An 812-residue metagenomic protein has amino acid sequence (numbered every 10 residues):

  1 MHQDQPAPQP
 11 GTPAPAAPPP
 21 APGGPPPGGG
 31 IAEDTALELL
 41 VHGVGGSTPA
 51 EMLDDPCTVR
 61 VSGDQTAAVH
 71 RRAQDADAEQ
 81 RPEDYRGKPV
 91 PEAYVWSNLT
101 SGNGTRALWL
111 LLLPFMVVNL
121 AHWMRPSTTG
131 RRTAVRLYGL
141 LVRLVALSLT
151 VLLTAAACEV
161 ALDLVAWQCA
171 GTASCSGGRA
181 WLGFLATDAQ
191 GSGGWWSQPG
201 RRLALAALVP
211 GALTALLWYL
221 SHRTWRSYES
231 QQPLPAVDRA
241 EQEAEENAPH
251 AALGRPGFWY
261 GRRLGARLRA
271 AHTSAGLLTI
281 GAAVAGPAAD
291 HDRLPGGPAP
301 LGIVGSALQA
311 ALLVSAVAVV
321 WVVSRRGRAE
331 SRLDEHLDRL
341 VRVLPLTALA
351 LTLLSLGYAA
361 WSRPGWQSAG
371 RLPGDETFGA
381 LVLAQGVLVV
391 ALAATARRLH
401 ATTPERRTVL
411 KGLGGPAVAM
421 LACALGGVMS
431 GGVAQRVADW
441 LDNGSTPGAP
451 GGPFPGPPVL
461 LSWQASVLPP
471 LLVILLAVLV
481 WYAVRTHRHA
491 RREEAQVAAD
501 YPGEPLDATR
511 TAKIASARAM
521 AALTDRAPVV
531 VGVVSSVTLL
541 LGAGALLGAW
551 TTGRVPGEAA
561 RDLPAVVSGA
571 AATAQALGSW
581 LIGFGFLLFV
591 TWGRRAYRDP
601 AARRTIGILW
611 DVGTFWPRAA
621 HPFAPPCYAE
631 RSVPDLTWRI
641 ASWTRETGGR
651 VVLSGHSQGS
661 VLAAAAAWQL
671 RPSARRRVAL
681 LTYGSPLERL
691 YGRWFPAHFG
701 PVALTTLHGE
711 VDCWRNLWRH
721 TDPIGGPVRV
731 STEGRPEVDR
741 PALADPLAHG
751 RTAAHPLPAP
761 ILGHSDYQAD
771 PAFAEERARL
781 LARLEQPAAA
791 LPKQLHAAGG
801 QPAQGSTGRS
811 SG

Functional and structural regions predicted by a protein language model:
M1-P625, P634, I640, L781-E785: N-terminal membrane-targeting/anchoring modules of bacterial envelope and secretion proteins
A596-P634, V678-A679, S685-G800, G805 (+1 more regions): Lipolytic serine-hydrolase domain surface
L636-G648: Conserved acidic catalytic loop of the alpha/beta-hydrolase fold
T647-R650, R676: Short coil/turn segments at beta-strand junctions that form active-site/ligand-binding loops
S654-A664: Gly/Ala-rich beta-loop-alpha elbow adjacent to hydrolase catalytic centers
A665-Q669: Active-site signature of alpha/beta-hydrolase-fold catalytic machinery across serine- and Asp/Cys-nucleophile hydrolases
